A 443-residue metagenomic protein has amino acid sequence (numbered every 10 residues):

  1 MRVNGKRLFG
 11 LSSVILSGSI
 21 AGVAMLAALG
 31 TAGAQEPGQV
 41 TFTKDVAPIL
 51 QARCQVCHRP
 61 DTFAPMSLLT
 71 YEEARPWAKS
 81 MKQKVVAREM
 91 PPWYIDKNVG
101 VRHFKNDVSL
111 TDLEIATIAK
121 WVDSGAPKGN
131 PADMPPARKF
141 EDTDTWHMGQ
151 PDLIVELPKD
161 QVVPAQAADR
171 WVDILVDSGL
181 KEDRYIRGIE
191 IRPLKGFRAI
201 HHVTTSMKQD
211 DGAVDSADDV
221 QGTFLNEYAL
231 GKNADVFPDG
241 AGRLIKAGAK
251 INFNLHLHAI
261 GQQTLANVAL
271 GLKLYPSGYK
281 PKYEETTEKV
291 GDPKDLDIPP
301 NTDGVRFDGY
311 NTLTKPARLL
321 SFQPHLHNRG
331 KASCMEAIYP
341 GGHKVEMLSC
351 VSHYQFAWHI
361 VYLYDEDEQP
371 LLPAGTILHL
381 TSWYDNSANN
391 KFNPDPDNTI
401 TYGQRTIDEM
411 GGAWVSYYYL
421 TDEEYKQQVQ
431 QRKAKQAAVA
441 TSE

Functional and structural regions predicted by a protein language model:
M1-L11: N-terminal secretory signal peptides that target proteins for export/translocation
R2, K97, K208-D211: Short regulatory "switch" loops immediately downstream of catalytic or recognition motifs within protein catalytic
G10-A28: Bacterial N-terminal signal peptides
V23-G30, A34, S442: Short stretches within intrinsically disordered, low-complexity N-terminal or propeptide regions
M25, N106-S109, L313: Short N-terminal micro-motifs specific to bacterial/archaeal maturation and metal-cluster initiation sites
G30-R184, L194, R198, G248-N254: Aromatic- and Gly/Pro-enriched helix-to-coil junctions and flexible linker segments
T143-E424, Q428, K433-Q436, S442: His-enriched metal-coordination microenvironments in redox/metal-binding proteins
